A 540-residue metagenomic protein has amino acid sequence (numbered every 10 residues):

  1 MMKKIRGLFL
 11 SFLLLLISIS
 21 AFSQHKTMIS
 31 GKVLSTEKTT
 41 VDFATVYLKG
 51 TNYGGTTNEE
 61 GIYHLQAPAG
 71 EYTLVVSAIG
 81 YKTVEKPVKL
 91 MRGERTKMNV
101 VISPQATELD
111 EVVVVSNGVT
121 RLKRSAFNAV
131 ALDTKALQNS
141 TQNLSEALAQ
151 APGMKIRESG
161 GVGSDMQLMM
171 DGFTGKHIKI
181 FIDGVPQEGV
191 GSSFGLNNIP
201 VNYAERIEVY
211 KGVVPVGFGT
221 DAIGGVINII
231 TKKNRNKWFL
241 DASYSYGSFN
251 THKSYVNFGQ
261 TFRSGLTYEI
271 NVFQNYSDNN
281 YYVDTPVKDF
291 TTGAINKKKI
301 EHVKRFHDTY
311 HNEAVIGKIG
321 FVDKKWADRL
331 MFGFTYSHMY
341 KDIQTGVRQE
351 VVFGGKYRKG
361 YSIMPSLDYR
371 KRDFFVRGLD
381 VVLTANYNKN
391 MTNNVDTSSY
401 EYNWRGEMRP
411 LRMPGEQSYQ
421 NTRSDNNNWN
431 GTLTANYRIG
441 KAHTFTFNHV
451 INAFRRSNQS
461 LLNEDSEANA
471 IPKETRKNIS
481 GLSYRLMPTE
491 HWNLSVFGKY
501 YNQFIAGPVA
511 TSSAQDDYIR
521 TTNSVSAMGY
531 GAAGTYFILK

Functional and structural regions predicted by a protein language model:
K32-K38, A44-K49, S77-Y81, M91 (+2 more regions): Short, acidic, small-residue-rich periplasmic hinge/interaction motif at the N-terminus of Gram-negative outer-membrane
N52-I62: Short, acidic Ser/Thr/Gly-rich low-complexity loop/linker segments typical of extracellular and cell-surface proteins
H64-Q66, H177, V185-G212: Short acidic/polar hinge/loop motifs at secondary-structure boundaries that mediate gating or recognition
R95-V101, L144-A147, S164-M169, F181 (+5 more regions): N-terminal periplasmic accessory domains that precede and gate Gram-negative outer-membrane beta-barrel machines
A129, S145-P186: Extracytoplasmic beta-strand/coil segments of soluble accessory domains associated with Gram-negative outer-membrane
K179, Y210, V226-K232, F239-S248 (+5 more regions): Predominantly transmembrane beta-strands of Gram-negative outer membrane beta-barrel pores used for transport
N236, F262-R348: Periplasmic-side early beta-strands and strand-to-turn transitions of outer-membrane beta-barrels
I316-M339, R358-K540: Face-selective signature of the C-terminal outer-membrane beta-barrel domain
